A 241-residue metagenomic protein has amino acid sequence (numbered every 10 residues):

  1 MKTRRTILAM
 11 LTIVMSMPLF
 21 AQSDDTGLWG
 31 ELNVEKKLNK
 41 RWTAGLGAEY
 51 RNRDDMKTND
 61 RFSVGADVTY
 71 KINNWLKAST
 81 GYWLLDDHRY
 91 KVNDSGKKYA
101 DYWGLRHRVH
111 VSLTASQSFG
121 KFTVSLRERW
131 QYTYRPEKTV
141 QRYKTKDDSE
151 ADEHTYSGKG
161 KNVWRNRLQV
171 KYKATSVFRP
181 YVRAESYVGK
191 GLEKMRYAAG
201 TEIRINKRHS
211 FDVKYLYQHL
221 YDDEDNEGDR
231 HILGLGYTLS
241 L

Functional and structural regions predicted by a protein language model:
Q22-R89: Start-of-domain marker
D25, K57-F62, Y90-K97, E137-K144 (+2 more regions): Outer-membrane beta-barrel translocator domains and adjoining extracellular loop/strand segments of Gram-negative
T26-L28, D60-F62, L105-V109, S157-W164 (+2 more regions): Residues that define the transmembrane beta-barrel architecture of outer-membrane proteins
L32-K36, A66-Y70, V111-A115, W130 (+3 more regions): Residues on the lipid-exposed face of transmembrane beta-strands in outer-membrane beta-barrel proteins
R41-L46, W75-T80, G120-V124, S176-P180 (+1 more regions): Repeated loop/turn-to-beta-strand initiation elements of outer-membrane beta-barrel proteins
A48-D54, Y82-H88, Q117-F119, W130-Y134 (+3 more regions): Transmembrane beta-strands of outer-membrane beta-barrel pores
Y50-D54, S95-A100, E150-Y156, E185-Y187 (+1 more regions): Extracellular loop and loop/strand-boundary signature of outer-membrane beta-barrel proteins
V182, L192-L241: Predominantly the C-terminal beta-signal and adjacent terminal strand-loop region of outer-membrane beta-barrel
